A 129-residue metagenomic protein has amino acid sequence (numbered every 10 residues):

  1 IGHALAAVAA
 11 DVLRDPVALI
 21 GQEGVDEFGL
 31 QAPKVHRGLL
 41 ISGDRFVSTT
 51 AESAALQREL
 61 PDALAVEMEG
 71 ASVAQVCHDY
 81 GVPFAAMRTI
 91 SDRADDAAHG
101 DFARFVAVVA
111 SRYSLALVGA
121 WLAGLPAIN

Functional and structural regions predicted by a protein language model:
I1-L5, P33, T49, V66 (+3 more regions): Generic structural signal for well-ordered, non-membrane alpha-helical segments in soluble metabolic enzymes
I1-L60: Mid-sequence, gly/pro-rich, charge-dense loop/helix-turn segments that line enzyme active sites
A6, A71-A74, H78, L115-G119: Predominant activation on well-ordered alpha-helical scaffold segments within soluble catalytic domains
V12-L13, Q31, V76-V82, W121: A structural motif corresponding to the C-terminal end of an alpha-helix and its immediate exit/capping segment
G43-F102: A C-terminal functional module that forms or caps the active site or interfaces directly with catalytic machinery
A94-N129: His/Asp/Glu-rich mid-to-C-terminal helical/loop segments that flank catalytic regions of hydrolases
